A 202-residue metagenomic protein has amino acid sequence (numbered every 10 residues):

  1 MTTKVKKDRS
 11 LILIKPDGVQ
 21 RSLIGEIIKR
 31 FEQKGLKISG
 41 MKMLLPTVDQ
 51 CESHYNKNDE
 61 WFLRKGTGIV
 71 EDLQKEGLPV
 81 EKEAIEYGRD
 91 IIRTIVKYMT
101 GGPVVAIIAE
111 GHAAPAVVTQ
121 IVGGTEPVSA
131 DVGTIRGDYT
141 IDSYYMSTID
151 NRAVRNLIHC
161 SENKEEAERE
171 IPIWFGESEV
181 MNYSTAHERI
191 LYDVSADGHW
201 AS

Functional and structural regions predicted by a protein language model:
M1-S202: Non-catalytic terminal and connector segments of soluble metabolic enzymes
